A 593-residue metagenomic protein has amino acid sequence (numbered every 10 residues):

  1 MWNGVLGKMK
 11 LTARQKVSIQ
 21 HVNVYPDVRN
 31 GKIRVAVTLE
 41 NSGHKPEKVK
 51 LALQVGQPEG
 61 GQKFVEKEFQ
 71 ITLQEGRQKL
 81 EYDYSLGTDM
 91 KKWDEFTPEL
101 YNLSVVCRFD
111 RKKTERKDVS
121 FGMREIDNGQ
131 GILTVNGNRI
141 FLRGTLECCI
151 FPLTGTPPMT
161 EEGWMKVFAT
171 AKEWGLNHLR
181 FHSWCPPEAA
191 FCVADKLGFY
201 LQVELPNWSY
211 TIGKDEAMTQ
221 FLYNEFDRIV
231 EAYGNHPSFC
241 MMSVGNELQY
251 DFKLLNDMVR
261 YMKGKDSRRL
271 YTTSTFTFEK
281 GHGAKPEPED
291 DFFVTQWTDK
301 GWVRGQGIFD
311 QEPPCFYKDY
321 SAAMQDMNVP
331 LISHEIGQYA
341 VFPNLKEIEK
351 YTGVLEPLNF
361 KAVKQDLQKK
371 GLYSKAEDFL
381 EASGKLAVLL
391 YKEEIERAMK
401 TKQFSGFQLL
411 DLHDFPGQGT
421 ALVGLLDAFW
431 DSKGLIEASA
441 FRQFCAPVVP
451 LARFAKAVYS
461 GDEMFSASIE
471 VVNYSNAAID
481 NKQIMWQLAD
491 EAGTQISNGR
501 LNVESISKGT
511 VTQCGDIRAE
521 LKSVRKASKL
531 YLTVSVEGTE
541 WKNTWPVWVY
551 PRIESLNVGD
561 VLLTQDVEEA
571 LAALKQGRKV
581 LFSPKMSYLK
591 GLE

Functional and structural regions predicted by a protein language model:
M1-H182, E225, C240-M241, M258-G264 (+6 more regions): Secreted/periplasmic carbohydrate-active enzymes, especially glycoside hydrolases
F69, L270-E279, R500-N502, K585 (+1 more regions): A generic structural motif
I140-L142, P330-H334, L581-F582: Short hydrophobic-aromatic micro-motifs
F168-A169, H178-L425: Substrate-binding/catalytic cleft of secreted carbohydrate-active enzymes, primarily glycoside hydrolases
M242, L331, D560-V561, G577-L581: Hydrophobic beta-strand segments of well-ordered beta-sheets in folded domains
M324-M327, S555-V558, A573-Q576: Flexible, charged surface loops at secondary-structure boundaries
D566-E593: A glycine-rich, often tryptophan-bearing local segment used as a flexible ligand/cofactor-contacting loop or short
